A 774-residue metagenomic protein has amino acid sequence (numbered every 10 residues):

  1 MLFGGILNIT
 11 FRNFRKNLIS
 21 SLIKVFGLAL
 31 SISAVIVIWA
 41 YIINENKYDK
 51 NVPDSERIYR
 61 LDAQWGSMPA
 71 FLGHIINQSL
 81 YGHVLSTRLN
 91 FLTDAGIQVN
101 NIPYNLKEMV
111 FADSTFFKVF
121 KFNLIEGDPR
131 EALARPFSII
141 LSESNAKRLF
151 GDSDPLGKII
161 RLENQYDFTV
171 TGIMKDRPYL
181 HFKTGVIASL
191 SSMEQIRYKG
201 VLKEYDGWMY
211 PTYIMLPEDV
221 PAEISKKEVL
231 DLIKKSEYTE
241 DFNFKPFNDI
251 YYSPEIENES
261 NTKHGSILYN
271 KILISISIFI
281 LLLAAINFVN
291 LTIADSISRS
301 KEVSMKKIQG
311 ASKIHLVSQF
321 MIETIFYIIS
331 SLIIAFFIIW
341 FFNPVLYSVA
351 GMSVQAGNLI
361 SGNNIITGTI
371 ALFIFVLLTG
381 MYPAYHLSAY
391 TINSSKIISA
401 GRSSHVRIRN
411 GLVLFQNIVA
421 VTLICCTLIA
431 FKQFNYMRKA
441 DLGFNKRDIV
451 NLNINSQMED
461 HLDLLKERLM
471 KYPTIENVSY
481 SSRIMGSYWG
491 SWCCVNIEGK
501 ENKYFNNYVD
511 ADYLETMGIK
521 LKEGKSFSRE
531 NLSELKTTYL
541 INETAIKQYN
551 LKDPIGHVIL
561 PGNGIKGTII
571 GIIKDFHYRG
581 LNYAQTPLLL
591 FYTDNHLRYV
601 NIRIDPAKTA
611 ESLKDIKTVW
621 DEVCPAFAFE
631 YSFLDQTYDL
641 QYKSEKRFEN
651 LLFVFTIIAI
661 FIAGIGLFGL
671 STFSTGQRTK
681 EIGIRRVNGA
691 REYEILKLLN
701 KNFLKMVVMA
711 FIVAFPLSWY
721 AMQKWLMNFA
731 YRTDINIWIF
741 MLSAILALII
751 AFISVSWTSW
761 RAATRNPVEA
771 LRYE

Functional and structural regions predicted by a protein language model:
M1-L7, R12, K16, V52 (+9 more regions): Membrane-helix entry/capping segments
G5-I23, G27, I286-Y327, A389-A400 (+2 more regions): Intracellular coupling helices
F14-N17, K24, E45, L61 (+30 more regions): Generic structural signal for small/hydrophobic residues in well-ordered secondary structure, especially within
N17-N44, R409-Q433, F444, G666 (+1 more regions): Short, strongly hydrophobic transmembrane alpha-helices
S33, V37, I325-Y390, K432 (+1 more regions): Small-residue-rich transmembrane alpha-helices
I36-W39, I276-V303, L378-A384, F655-I682 (+1 more regions): A hydrophobic alpha-helix feature that marks transmembrane segments and, especially, their cytosolic C-terminal ends
I38-G96, Y205-M215, K226-E228, N243-S253 (+4 more regions): Membrane-proximal extracellular/periplasmic loop immediately following the first transmembrane helix
D113-I125, I139-G265, L464-L640, S644: Mid-to-C-terminal secondary-structure elements that act as membrane-proximal/extracytoplasmic interface segments
